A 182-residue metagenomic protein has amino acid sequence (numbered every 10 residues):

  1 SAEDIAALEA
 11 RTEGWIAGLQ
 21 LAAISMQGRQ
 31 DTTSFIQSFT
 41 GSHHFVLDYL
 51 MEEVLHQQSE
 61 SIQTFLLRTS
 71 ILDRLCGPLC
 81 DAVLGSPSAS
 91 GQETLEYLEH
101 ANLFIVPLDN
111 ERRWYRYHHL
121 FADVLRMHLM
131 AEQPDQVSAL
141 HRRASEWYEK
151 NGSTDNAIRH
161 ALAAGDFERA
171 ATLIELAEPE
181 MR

Functional and structural regions predicted by a protein language model:
S1-A2, T32-I36, S86-S88, L129-D135 (+1 more regions): Short, polar/flexible loop-turn hinges at active-site or ligand-entry regions and domain interfaces
A2-F45, E60-Q63, I71, D166: Amphipathic alpha-helical "lid/sensor" segments that cap RecA-like P-loop NTPase cores
E9-Q30, S70-D73, D81, E99-N102 (+3 more regions): Short, amphipathic alpha-helical segments that act as regulatory/interfacial helices in nucleotide-processing proteins
Q27-G28, G41, I71, G85 (+6 more regions): Residue-level marker of structural boundaries
G41-F45, H56-Q57, R116, D135-Q136 (+1 more regions): Short helix-capping and inter-helix turn/linker motifs at the boundaries of alpha-helical repeat units
D48-M130, A139-R142: C-terminal boundary/linker of central alpha/beta nucleotide-binding cores
M127, D135-R182: Extended alpha-helical scaffolding segments used for macromolecular assembly and cargo binding
